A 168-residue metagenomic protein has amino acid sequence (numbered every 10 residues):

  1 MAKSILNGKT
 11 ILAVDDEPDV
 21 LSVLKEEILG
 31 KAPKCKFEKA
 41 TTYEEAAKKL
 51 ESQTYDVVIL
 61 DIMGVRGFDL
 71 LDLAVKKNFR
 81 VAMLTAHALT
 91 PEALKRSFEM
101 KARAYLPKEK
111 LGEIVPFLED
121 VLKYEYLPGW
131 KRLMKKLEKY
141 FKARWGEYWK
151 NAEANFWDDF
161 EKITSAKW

Functional and structural regions predicted by a protein language model:
A2, N7-V20, L24-I28: Conserved acidic segment of CheY-like receiver
P18, K25, E38-V57: Acidic, metal-coordinating helix/loop segments flanking the phosphotransfer/catalytic sites of two-component signaling
E26-K31, K49, R96: Alpha-helical interaction/dimerization surfaces of two-component signaling modules
T41-T42, M63-D69: Acidic catalytic/metal-coordinating carboxylates
I59, M63, L71-A74, N78-E92: A short, hydrophobic beta-strand element within the central beta-sheet of small alpha/beta folds
D69, K76, A88-P116, K135: Alpha4 helix (beta4-alpha4-beta5 surface) of REC/receiver domains from two-component response regulators
K123-W168: C-terminal output/effector regions of signal-responsive regulators
